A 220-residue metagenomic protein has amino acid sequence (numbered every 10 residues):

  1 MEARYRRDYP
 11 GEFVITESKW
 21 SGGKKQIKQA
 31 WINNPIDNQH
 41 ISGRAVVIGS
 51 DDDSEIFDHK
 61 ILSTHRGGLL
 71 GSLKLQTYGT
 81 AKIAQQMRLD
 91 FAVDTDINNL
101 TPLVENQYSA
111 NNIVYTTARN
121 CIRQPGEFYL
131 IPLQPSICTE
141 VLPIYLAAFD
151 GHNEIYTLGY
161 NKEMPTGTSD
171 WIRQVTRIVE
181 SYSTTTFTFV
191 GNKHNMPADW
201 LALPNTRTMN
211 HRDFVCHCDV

Functional and structural regions predicted by a protein language model:
M1-V220: Metal-ion/cofactor- or nucleotide/acyl-coenzyme-handling active-site neighborhoods
